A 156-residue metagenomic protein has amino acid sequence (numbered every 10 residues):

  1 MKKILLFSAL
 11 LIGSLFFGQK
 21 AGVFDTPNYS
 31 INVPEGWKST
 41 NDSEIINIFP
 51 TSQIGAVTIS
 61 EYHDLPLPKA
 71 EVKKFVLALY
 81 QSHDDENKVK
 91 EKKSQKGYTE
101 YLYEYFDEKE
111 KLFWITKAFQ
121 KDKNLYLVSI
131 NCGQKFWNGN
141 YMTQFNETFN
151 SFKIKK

Functional and structural regions predicted by a protein language model:
M1-A21: Bacterial Sec-dependent N-terminal signal peptides
Q19, W37, V128-K156: Surface-exposed amphipathic alpha-helical segments
Q19-P27, K69-V76: An N-terminal domain-start capping segment
K20-D42: N-terminal "mature-domain start" segment
T26-P27, L65, K69, N138-F145: Solvent-exposed, acidic/flexible segments
P27, V33, Q53-G55, N124 (+1 more regions): Residues that flank catalytic or metal-binding motifs in active/ligand-binding sites
V33, E71-V76, Y141-T148: Stable alpha-helical elements in mature extracytoplasmic
T40-L127, Q134: Conserved polar/disulfide-associated segments of primarily extracytoplasmic proteins
